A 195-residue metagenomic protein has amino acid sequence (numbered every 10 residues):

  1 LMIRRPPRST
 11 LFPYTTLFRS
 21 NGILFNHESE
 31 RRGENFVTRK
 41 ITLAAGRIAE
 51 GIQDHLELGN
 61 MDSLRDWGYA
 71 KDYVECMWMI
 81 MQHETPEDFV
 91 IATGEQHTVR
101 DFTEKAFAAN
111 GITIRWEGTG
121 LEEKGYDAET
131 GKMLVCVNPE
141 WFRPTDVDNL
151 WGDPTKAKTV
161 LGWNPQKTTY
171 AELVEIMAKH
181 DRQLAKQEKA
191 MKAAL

Functional and structural regions predicted by a protein language model:
M2-L17: Short, small-residue-biased leader/transition segments that mark boundaries at the very start of proteins
S20, R32-L195: C-terminal substrate-binding subdomain of Rossmann-fold SDR/epimerase-dehydratase oxidoreductases
I23-F25: Proline-glycine-enriched beta-turn/loop adjacent to the NAD(P) cofactor-binding site in Rossmann-like oxidoreductases
S29: Conserved non-cysteine loop/helix-boundary elements of the Radical SAM core domain that shape
